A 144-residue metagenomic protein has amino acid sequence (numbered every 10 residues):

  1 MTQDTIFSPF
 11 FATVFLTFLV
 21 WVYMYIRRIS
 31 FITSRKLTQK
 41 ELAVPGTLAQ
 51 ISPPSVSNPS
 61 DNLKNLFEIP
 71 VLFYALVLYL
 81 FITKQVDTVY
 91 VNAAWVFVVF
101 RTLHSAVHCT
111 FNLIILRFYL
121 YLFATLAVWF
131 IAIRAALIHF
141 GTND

Functional and structural regions predicted by a protein language model:
D4-L42: N-terminal signal-anchor transmembrane alpha helix
T13-V20, F73, L126-I133: Alpha-helical transmembrane segments
A43-L63: Short membrane-interface loop/juxtamembrane segments of multi-pass integral membrane proteins
S52-P59, Y79-V89, F140: Short juxtamembrane and helix-loop transition motifs at transmembrane-helix boundaries in membrane proteins
K64-Y79: Core segments of transmembrane alpha-helices that mediate helix-helix packing or line hydrophobic substrate/ligand
D87-V98: Structural signature of hydrophobic alpha-helical transmembrane segments
L103-A127: Interfacial loop-to-transmembrane junctions
I131-D144: Juxtamembrane boundary at the C-terminal end of a transmembrane helix
